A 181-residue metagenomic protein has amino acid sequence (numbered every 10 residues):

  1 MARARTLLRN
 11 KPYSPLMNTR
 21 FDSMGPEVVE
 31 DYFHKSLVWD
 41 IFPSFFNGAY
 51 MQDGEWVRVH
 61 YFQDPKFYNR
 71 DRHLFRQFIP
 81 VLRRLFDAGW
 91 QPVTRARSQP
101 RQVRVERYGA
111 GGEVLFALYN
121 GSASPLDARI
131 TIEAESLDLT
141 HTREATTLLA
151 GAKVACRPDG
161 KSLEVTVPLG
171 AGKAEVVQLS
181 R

Functional and structural regions predicted by a protein language model:
M1-D138: Active-site-proximal substrate-binding groove within the catalytic cores of carbohydrate-active enzymes
H73, V105-Y108, E144, A174 (+1 more regions): Positively charged, low-complexity intrinsically disordered regions
L126-A128, H141-R143, E175: Short beta-strand/loop motifs in extracellular/secreted proteins, especially within beta-sandwich accessory domains
L126-I132, V154, V165-V167: Generic detection of short hydrophobic beta-strand segments and adjacent strand-loop junctions
S136-L139, L148-A150, G170-V176: C-terminal, active-site-flanking charged/polar segments
R143-E164: Solvent-exposed beta-strand/loop surfaces of large extracellular or lumenal domains
P158-R181: C-terminal beta-strand-rich structural cap/linker in extracellular carbohydrate-active enzymes
